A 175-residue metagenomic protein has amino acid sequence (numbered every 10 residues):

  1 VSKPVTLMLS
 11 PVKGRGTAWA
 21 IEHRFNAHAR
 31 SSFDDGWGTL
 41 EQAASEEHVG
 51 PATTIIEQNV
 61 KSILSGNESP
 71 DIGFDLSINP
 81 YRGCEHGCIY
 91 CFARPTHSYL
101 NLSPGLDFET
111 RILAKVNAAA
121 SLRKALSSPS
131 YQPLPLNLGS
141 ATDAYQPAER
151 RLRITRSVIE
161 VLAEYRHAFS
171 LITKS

Functional and structural regions predicted by a protein language model:
V1-L76: Flexible, acidic/Gly-rich N-terminal and inter-domain linker regions that tether and position cofactor-handling modules
Q42, E46-Y81, I89-S175: Conserved Radical SAM active-site core
